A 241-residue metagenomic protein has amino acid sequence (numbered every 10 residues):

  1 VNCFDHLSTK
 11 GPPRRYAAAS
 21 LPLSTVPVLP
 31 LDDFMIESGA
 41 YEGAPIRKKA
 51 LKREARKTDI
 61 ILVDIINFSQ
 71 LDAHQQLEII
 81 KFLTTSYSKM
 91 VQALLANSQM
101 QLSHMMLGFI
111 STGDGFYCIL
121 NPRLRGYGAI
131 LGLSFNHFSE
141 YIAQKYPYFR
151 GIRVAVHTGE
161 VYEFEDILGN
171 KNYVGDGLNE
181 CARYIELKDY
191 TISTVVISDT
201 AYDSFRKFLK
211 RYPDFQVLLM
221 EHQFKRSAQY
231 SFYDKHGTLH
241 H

Functional and structural regions predicted by a protein language model:
V1, S8, I80, I130-L133 (+1 more regions): Generic low-polarity alpha-helical segments
V1-A50, K57, Y190-H241: Intrinsically disordered, glycine/charged-rich C-terminal tails and inter-domain linkers that flank nucleotidyl cyclase
T9, I36, S88, Q92 (+3 more regions): Generic surface-pattern signal
K10-P12, S111, V174: Generic alpha-helix initiation/capping and coil-helix boundary signal
P22-D33, F68-M90, A143-R153, T158 (+3 more regions): Solvent-exposed, charged interface segments at domain starts and junctions
L29-A129: Catalytic NTP-binding/metal-coordinating core of nucleotidyl cyclase/transferase enzymes
L120-H240: Catalytic beta-strand-to-alpha-helix segment of the class III nucleotidyl cyclase homology domain
